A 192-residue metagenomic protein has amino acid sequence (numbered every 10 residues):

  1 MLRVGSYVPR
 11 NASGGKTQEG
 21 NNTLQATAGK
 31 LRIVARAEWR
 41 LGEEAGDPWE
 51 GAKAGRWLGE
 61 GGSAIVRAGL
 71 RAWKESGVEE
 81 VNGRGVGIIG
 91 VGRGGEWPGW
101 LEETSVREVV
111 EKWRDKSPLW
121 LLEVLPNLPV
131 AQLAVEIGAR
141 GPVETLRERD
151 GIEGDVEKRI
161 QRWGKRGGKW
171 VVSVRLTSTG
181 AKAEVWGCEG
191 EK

Functional and structural regions predicted by a protein language model:
M1-K192: Conserved "HGTGT" condensation-loop signature of ketosynthase/thiolase-family condensing enzymes that catalyze
